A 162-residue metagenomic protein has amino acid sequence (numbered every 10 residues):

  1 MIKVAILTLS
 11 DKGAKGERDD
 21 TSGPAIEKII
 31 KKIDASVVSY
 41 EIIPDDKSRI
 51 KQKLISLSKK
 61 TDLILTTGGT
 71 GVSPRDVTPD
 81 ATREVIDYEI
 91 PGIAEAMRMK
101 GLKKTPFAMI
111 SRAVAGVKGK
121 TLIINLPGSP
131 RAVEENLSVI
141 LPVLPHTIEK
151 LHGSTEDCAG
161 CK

Functional and structural regions predicted by a protein language model:
M1-K162: Non-catalytic beta/alpha edge segments that cap or flank active sites
